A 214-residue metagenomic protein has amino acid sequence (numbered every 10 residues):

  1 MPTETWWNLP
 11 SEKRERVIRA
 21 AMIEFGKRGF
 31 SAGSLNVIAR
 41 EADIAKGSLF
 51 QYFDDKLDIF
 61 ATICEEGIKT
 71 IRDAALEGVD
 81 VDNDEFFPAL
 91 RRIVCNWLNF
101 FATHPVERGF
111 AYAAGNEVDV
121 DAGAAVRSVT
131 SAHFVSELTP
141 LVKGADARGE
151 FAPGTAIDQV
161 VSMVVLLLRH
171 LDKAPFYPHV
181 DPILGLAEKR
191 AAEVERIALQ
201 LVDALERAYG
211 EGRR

Functional and structural regions predicted by a protein language model:
M1, N96-N99, A132, S136-R148 (+1 more regions): C-terminal peripheral helix-coil segments that are non-catalytic and often amphipathic
M1-E12, N83, R213-R214: N-terminal intrinsically disordered/low-complexity leader segments
K13-A21, I38, I63-I71, L138: Generic hydrophobic, amphipathic alpha-helix propensity
R16, E24-D58, T62: Helix-turn-helix
T62, E77-V106, I157-V164, V194-E195: Hydrophobic alpha-helical connector segments
E77, A111-V118, D181-L186: Short linear capping/connector segments at secondary-structure termini
P88, A125-T130, A147-V165, R214: All-alpha amphipathic helical-bundle segments outside canonical DNA-binding/catalytic cores that form hydrophobic
R92, L98-P140, D158-V161: Short secondary-structure transition hinges
